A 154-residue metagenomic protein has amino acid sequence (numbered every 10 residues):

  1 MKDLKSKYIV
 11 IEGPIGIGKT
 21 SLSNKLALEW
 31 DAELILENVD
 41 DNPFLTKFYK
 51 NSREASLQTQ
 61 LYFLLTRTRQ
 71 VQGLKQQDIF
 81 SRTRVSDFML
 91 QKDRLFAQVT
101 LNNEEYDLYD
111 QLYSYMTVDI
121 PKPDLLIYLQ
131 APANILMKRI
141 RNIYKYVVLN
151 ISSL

Functional and structural regions predicted by a protein language model:
M1-S6: Phosphate-binding P-loop
I11: Hydrophobic anchor at the beta1->P-loop junction of P-loop NTPases
P14: P-loop (Walker A) phosphate-binding loop of NTP-binding proteins
K19: Conserved lysine of the Walker
L22-S23, A27: Post-Walker A alpha-helix
L28-T66: Conserved substrate/cofactor phosphate-moiety recognition/catalytic segment in nucleotide-dependent phosphotransferases
R67-E104: A basic- and aromatic-enriched beta-loop-alpha substructure that forms the phosphate/nucleotide- and DNA/RNA-contacting
D93-L154: A glycine- and Lys/Arg-enriched "phosphate-lid" helix/loop adjacent to the NTP-binding pocket of small-molecule kinases
